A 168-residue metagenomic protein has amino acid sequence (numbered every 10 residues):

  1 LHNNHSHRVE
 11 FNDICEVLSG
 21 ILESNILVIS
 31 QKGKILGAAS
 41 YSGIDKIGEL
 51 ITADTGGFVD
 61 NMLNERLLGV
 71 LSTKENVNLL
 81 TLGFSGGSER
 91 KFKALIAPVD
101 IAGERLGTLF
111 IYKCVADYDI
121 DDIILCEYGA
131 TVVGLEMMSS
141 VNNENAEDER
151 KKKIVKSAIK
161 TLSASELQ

Functional and structural regions predicted by a protein language model:
L1-Q168: Hydrophobic, helix-rich cores of sensory/ligand-binding and other regulatory modules that couple small-molecule
